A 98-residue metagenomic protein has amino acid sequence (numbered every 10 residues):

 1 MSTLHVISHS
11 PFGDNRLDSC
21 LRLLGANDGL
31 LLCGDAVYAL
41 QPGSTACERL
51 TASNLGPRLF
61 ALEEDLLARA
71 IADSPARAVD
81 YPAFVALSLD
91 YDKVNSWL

Functional and structural regions predicted by a protein language model:
T3-R16, A36-L40: Short, glycine-rich nucleotide/cofactor-binding loops
I7-S10, G34, E63-E64, L98: Structural motif
F12-N27: Histidine-anchored nucleotide/phosphate-binding helix
D28-D35, P57-E63: Short internal beta-strands
V37-Q41, L67-A70: Short, charged/polar "capping" segments at the starts of alpha-helices and the immediately preceding loops
G43-E48, R77-D80: Charged helix-capping and loop-helix junction motifs
A46-A70: A glycine-rich helix N-cap at a beta->alpha junction
R69-L98: C-terminal structural segments of small proteins and small subunits
